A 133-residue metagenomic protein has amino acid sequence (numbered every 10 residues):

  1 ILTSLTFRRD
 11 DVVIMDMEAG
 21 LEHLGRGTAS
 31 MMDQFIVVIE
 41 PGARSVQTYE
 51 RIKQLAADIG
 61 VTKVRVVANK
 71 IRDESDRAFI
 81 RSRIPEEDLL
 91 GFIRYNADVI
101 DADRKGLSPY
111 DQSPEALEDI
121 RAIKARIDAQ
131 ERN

Functional and structural regions predicted by a protein language model:
L2-F92, A97, D101: Conserved catalytic-core segment of NTP-binding enzymes
S75, E115-E118, A122: Generic recognition of short, well-ordered alpha-helical interface segments
I84, Y95, S108-P109, I127: Short alpha-helix boundary/capping motifs
D103-L117: C-terminal boundary of histidine-terminating zinc-finger modules
D119-N133: C-terminal alpha-helix
